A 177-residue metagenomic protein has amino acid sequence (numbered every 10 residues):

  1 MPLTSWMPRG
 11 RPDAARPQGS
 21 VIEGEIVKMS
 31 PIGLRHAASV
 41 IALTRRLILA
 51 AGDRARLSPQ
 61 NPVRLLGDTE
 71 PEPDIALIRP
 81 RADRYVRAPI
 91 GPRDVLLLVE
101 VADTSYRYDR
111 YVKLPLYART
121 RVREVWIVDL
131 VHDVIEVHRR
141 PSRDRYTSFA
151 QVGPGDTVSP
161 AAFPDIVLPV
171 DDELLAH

Functional and structural regions predicted by a protein language model:
M1-H177: Gly/Pro/Ser/Thr-rich low-complexity, intrinsically disordered segments predominantly at protein N-termini
